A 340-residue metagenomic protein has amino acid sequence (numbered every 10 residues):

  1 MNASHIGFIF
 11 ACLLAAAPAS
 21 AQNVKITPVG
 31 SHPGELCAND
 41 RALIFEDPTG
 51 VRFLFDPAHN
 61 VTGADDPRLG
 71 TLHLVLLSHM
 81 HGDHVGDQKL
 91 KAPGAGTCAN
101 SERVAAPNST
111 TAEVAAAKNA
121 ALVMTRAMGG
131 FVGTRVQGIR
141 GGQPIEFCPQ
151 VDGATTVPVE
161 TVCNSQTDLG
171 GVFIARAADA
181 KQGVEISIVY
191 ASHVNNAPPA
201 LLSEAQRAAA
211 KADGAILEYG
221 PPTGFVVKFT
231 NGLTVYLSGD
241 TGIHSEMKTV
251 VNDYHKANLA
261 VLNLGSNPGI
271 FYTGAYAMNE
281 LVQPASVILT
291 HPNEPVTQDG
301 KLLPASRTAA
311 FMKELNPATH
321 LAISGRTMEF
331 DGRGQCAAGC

Functional and structural regions predicted by a protein language model:
M1-F8: Bacterial N-terminal signal peptides that target proteins for export
F8-L14: Hydrophobic helical h-region of N-terminal Sec-dependent signal peptides in bacterial secretory/periplasmic proteins
A16-P18: N-terminal signal peptide c-region/cleavage motif recognized by signal peptidases
A21-R68, C148-N252, E329-C340: Core dinuclear metal-dependent hydrolase active-site scaffold
G34-N39, V61-T62, H81-G86, M128-G133 (+5 more regions): Active-site environment of divalent metal-dependent phosphoester hydrolases
T49-V51, T71-L72, K118-A121, G183-V184 (+4 more regions): Loop/turn elements at helix/coil->beta-strand transitions in domains of secreted/extracellular proteins
G50-L54, A58-V132, Q137-R140, D152 (+2 more regions): Active-site metal-binding motif and surrounding structural segment of the metallo-beta-lactamase
V114-A180, G274-C340: Binuclear metal-ion centers of metallo-dependent hydrolases, dominated by the metallo-beta-lactamase
